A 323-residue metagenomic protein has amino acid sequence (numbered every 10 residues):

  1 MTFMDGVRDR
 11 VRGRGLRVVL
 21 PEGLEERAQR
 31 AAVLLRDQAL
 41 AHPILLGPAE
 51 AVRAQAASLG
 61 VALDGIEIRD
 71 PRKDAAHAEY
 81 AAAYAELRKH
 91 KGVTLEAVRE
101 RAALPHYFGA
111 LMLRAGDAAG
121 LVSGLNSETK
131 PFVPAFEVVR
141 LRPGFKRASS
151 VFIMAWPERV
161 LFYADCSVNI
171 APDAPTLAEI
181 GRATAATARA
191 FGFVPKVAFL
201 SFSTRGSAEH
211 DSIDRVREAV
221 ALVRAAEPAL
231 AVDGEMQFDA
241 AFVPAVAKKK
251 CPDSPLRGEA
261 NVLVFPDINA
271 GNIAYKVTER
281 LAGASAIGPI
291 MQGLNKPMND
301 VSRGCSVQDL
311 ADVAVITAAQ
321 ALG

Functional and structural regions predicted by a protein language model:
M1-G323: Anion-binding alpha/beta catalytic cores of soluble intermediary-metabolism enzymes, centered on
